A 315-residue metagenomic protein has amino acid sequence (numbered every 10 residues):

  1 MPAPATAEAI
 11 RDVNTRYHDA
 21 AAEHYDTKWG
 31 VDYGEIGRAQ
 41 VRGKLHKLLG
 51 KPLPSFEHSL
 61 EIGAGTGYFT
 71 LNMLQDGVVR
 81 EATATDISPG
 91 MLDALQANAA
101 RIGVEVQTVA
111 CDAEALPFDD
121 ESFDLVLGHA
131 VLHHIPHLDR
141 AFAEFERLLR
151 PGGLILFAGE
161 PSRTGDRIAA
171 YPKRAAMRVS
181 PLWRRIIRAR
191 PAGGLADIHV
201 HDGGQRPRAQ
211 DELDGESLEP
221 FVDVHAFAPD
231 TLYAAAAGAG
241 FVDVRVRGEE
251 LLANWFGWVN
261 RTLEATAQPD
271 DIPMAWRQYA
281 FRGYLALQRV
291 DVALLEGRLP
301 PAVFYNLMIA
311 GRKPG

Functional and structural regions predicted by a protein language model:
M1-L53, Y68-N72, M91, A267: Conserved class I S-adenosyl-L-methionine
L60-I62, T66-A115: Class I SAM-dependent methyltransferase SAM/SAH-binding core
E114-L125: A short acidic, Gly/Pro-enriched loop at the edge of an enzyme's catalytic core that lines a small-molecule cofactor
D139-P151: A short glycine-rich, Lys/Arg-flanked "PGG" loop and its adjoining helix->strand segment in the class I
L154-G203: Conserved class I S-adenosyl-L-methionine
G215-T231: Acceptor-substrate binding/catalytic loop of class I
F241-L252: Conserved S-adenosyl-L-methionine
L252-A293: C-terminal helical/coil "lid" or tail adjacent to the Rossmann-like core of SAM-dependent
